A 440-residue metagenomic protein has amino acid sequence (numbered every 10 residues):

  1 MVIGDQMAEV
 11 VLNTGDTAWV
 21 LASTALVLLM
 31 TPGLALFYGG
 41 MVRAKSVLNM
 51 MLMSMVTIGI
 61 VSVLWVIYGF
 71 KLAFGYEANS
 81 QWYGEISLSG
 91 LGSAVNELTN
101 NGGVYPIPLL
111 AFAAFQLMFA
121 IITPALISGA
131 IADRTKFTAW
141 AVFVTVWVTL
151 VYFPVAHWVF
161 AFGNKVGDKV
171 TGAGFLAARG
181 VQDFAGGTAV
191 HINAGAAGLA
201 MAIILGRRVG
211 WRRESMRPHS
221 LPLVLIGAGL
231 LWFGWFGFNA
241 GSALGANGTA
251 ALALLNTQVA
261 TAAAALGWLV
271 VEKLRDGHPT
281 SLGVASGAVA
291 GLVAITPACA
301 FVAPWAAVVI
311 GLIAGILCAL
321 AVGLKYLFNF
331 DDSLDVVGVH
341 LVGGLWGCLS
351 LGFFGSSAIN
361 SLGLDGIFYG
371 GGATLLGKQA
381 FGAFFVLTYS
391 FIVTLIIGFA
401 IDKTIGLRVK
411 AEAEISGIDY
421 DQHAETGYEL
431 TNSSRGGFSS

Functional and structural regions predicted by a protein language model:
V2-S440: Glycine- and aromatic-enriched membrane alpha-helices
